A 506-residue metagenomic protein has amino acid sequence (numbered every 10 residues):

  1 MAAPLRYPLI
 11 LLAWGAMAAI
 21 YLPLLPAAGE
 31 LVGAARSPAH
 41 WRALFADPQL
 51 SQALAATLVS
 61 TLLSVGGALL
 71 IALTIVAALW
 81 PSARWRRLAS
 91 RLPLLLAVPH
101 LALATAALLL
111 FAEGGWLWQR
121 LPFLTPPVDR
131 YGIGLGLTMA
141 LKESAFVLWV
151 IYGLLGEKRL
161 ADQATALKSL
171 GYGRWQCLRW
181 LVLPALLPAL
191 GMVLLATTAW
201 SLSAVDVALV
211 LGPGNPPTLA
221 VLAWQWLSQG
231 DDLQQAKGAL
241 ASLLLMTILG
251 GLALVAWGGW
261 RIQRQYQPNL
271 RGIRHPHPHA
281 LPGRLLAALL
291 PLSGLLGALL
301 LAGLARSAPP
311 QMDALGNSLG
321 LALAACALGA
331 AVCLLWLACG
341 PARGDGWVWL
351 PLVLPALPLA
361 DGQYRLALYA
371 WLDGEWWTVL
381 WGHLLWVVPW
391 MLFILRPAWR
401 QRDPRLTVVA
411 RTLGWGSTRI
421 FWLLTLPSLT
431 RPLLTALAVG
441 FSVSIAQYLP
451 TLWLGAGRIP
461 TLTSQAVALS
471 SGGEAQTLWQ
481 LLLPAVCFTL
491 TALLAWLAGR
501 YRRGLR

Functional and structural regions predicted by a protein language model:
P4-A35, A46-G156, A185, A189-D206 (+7 more regions): Membrane-water interface segments at the C-terminal ends of transmembrane alpha-helices in multi-pass inner-membrane
A43-A46, A89, A164-S169, W180 (+8 more regions): Short amphipathic alpha-helical coupling elements at transmembrane boundaries
P48, P81-W85, G156-D162, Y172-W175 (+7 more regions): Juxtamembrane helix-boundary/capping and inter-helix hinge elements in multi-pass membrane proteins
G156-A161, T165-L186, V408-L429: Short helix-to-coil transition segments within interhelical loops that connect adjacent transmembrane helices
A161, G258-Y266, R402-R405, W496-R506: Membrane-interface capping segments at transmembrane-helix boundaries
D206-L233, A446-Q476: Glycine-rich helix-loop "coupling/hinge" segments at transmembrane-helix boundaries in multipass transporters
W226-L243, T247: Helix-loop-helix hairpin linking two adjacent transmembrane segments in secondary transporters
G258-A287: Flexible interhelical linker loops that connect adjacent transmembrane helices in multi-pass membrane transporters
